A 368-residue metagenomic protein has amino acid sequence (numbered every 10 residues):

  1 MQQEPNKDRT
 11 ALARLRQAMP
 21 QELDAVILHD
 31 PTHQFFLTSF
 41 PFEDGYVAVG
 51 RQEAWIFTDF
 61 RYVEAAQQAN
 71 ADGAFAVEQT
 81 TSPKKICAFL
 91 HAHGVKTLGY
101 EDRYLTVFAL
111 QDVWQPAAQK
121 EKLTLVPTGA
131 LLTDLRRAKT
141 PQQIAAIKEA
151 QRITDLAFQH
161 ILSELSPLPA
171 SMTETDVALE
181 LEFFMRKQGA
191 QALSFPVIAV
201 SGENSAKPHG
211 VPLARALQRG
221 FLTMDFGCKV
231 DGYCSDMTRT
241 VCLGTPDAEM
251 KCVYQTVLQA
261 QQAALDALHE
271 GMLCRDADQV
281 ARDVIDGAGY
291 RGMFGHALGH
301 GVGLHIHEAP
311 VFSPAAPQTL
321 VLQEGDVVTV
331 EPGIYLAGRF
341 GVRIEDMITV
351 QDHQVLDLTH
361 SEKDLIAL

Functional and structural regions predicted by a protein language model:
M1-L368: Active-site neighborhoods and metal-handling regions in enzymes and metal-associated proteins
